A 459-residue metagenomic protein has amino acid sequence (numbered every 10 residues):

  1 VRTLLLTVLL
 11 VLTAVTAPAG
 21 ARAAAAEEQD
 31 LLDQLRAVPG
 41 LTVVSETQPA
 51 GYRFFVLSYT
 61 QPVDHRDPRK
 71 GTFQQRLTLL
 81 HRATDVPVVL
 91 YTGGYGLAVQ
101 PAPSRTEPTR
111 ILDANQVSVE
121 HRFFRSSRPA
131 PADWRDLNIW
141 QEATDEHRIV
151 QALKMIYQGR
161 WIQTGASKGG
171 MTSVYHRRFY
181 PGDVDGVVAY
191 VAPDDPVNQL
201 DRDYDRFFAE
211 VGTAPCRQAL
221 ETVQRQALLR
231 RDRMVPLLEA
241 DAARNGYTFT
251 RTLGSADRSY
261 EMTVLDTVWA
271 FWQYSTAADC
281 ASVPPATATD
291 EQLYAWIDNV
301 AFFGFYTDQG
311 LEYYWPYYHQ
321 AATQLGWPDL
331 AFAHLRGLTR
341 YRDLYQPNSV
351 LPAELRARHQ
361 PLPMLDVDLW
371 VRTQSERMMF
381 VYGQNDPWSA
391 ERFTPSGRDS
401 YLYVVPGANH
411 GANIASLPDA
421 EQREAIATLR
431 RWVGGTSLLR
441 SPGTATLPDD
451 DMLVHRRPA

Functional and structural regions predicted by a protein language model:
V1-A25: Secretory targeting and sorting signals
T3, A21-N115, P418-A459: Catalytic-loop region of hydrolases
S58, D64-A143, I162, R356-R377 (+2 more regions): N-terminal cap/lid subdomain of alpha/beta-hydrolase-fold enzymes
T144-G159: Conserved acidic catalytic loop of the alpha/beta-hydrolase fold
Y157-S167: Alpha/beta-hydrolase fold nucleophile elbow
G165-Y175: Glycine-rich nucleophile elbow surrounding the catalytic serine of serine-hydrolase chemistry
D183-G246: A catalytic-pocket lid/entrance helix-loop region that shapes and gates access to the active site across common
V235-L362, V367: Alpha/beta-hydrolase fold active-site neighborhood
